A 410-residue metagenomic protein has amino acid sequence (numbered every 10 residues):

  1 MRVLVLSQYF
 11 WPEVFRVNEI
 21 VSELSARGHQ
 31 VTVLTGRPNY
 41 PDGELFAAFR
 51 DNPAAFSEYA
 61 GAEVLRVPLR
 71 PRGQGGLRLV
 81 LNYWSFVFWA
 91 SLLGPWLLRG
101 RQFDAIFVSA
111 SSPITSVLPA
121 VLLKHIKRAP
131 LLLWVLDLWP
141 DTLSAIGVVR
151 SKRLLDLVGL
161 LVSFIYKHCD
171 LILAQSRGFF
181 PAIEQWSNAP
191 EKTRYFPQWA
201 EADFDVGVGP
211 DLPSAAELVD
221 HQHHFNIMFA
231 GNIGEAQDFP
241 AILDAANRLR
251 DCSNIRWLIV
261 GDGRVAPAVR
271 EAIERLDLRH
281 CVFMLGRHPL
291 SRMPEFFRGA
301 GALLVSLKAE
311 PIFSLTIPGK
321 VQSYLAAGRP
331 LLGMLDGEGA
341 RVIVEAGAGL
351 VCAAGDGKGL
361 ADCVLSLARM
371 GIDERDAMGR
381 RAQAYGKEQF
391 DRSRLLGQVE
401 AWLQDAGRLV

Functional and structural regions predicted by a protein language model:
M1-A60: N-terminal subdomain of nucleotide-sugar transferases
R37, G178, Q198-W199: Carbohydrate-associated surface elements
T115, L122-I126, K152-I172: Membrane-proximal helix-turn-helix segments that form the acceptor-binding/catalytic region of lipid-linked
D170, C281, F297-S314, R329: Acidic donor-binding loop of glycosyltransferase active sites
A200, A215-Q237, L243-A246, L258: Conserved donor-binding/catalytic core segment of Leloir-type glycosyltransferases
S253, L258-V260, P267-P294: Nucleotide-activated donor-binding/catalytic signature segment of Leloir-type glycosyltransferases, i.e., the conserved
G337-S366: Change "using UDP/GDP/dTDP sugars" to "using nucleotide sugars
G355, G359, I372-L403: A charged, aromatic-enriched C-terminal amphipathic alpha-helix characteristic of glycosyltransferases across folds
